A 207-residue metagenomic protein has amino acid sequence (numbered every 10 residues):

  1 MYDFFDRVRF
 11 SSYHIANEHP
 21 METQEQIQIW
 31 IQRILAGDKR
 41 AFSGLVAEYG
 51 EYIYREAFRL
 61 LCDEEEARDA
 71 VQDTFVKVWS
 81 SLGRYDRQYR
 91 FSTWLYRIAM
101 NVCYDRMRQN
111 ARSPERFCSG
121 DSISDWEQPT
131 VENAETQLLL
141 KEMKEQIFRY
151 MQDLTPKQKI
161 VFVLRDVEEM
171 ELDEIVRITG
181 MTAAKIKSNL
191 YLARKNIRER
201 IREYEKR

Functional and structural regions predicted by a protein language model:
M1-Y52: N-terminal module of bacterial RNA polymerase sigma factors
T23-Q24, S113-Q137: Internal acidic/polar
L35-A36, F75-R90, Q109-N110: Sigma70-family region 2
L35-G44, Y54-D73, I178, A183 (+1 more regions): Short, charged helix-capping/linker segments at alpha-helix termini
R55, D69-V76, Y89-N101: Structural recognition of an alpha-helix C-terminal capping motif at a helix-to-coil junction
G83-R87, R97-C118, L192, E203: Arg/Lys-rich amphipathic alpha helix in sigma70-family domain 2
T93, Y104, I147, Q158 (+2 more regions): DNA-recognition helix of helix-turn-helix
V161-R165: A short pre-motif secondary-structure segment
